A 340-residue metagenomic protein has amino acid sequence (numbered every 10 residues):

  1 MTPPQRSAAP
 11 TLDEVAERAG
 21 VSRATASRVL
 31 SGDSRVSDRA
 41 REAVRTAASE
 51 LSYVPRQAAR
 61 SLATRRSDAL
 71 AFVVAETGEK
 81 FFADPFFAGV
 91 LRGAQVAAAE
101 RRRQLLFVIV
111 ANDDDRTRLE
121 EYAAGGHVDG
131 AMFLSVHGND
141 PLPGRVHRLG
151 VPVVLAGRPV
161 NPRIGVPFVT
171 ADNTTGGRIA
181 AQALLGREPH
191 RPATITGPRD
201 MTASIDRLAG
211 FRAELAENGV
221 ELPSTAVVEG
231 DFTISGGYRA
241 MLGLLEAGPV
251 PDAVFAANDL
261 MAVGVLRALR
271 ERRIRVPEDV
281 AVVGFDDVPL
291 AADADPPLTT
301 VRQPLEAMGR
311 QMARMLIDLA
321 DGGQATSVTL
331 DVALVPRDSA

Functional and structural regions predicted by a protein language model:
M1-D68, A340: N-terminal helix-turn-helix DNA-binding module of bacterial transcription factors
M1-S7, A69-V73, T77-Q182: Alpha-helical recognition/docking segments in bacterial nutrient-uptake and carbohydrate-utilization systems
T25, R65-E79, R191-P198: Short beta-strand segments enriched in small/hydrophobic residues
E76-G89, F107-R116, R158, V169-I179 (+5 more regions): Hinge/beta->alpha junction and helix N-cap segments in small-molecule ligand-binding domains
V128-L134, A193-I195, V227, G248-N258 (+1 more regions): Periplasmic-binding protein-like
H190-R191, L222-A226, V276-A281: Short acidic capping loops at alpha-helix termini that bridge into adjacent secondary structure
L242-G243, A247-A340: Flexible loop/turn connectors
